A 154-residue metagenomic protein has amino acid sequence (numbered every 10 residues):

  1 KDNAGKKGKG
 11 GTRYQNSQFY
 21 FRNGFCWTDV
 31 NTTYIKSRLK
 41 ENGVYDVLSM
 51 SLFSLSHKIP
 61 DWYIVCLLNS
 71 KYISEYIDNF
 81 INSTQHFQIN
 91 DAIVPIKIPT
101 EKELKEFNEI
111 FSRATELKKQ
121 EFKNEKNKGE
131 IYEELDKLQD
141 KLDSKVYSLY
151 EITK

Functional and structural regions predicted by a protein language model:
K1-K105: Polybasic, glycine- and aromatic-enriched phosphate-binding surface used to engage nucleic acids
K97-K154: Non-catalytic DNA-recognition/assembly elements of restriction-modification systems
